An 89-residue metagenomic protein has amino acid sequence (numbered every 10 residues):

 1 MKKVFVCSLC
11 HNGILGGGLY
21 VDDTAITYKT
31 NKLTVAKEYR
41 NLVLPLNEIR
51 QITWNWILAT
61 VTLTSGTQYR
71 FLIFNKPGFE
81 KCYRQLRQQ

Functional and structural regions predicted by a protein language model:
M1-C7: Short, hydrophobic/aromatic-rich segments at coil-to-beta transitions
C7-C10, C82: Generic recognition of cysteine residues
L9-Q68, L72-F74: Phosphoinositide-binding peripheral membrane targeting modules
Y20, T27, K76-Q89: Terminal and domain-flanking low-complexity segments
